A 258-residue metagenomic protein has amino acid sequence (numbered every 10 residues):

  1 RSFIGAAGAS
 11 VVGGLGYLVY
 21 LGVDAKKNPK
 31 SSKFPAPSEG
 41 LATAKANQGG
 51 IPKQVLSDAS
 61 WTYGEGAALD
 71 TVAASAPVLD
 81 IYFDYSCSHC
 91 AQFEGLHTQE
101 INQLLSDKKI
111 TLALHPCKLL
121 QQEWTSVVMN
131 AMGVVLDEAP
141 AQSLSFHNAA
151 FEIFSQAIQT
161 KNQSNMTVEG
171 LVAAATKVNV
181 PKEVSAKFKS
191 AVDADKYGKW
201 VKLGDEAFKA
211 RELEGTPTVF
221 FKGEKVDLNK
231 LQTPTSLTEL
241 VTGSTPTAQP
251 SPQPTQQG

Functional and structural regions predicted by a protein language model:
R1-F34, T176-G258: C-terminal cap of thioredoxin/glutaredoxin-like
R1-L120, L240-G258: Extracytoplasmic thiol/disulfide redox context detector
L56-W61, K161-T176: N-terminal short leaders/motifs
P77-V78, V168-E169, T218: A general secondary-structure boundary signal
F83, A91-G170: Structural alpha/beta surface segment adjacent to cysteine/selenocysteine redox centers across thiol/disulfide enzymes
C87-S88, Q159, A191-A194: Short, contiguous strand/loop micro-motifs
Q103, A173, E206: Surface-exposed charge patches
A139, F146, A175-P181: A structural motif
